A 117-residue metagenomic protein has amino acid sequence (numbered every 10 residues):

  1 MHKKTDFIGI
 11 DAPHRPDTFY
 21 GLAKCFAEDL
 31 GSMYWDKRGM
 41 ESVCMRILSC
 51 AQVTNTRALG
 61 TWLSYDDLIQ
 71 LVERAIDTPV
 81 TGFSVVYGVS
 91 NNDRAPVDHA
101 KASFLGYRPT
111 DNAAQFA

Functional and structural regions predicted by a protein language model:
M1-R38: Catalytic helix-loop patch of NAD(P)-dependent Rossmann-fold dehydrogenases
T5-P13, C44-V53: A short C-terminal helix-loop "cap" of Rossmann-like NAD(P)-dependent dehydrogenase/epimerase domains
D6, V43, T61, A95: Residues that recognize and position ribonucleotide moieties
D17-G21, V53-L63: Glycine-rich "substrate-gating" loop/helix at the edge of Rossmann-like oxidoreductase active sites
A27, S42-M45: Ligand-binding pocket scaffold of soluble enzyme catalytic domains
D36-G39, R46-Q52, W62-F83, N91: Alpha-helical substrate-binding/gating segment
S84-V86, N91-R108: Conserved C-terminal active-site "lid" loop/helix of NAD(P)H-dependent oxidoreductases that clamps the redox cofactor
A113-A117: Amphipathic terminal alpha-helices
